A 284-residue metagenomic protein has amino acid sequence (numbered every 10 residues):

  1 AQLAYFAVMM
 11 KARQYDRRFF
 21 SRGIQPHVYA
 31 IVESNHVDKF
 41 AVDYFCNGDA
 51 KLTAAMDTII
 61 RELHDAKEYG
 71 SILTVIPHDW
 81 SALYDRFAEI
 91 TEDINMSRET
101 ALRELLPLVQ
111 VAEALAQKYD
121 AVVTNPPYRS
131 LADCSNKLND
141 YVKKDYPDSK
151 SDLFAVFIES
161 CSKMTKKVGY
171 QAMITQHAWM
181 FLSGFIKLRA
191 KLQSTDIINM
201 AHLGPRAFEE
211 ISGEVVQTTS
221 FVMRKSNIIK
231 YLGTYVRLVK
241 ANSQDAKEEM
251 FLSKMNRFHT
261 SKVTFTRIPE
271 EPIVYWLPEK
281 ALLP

Functional and structural regions predicted by a protein language model:
A1-Q117, A121: Class I S-adenosyl-L-methionine-dependent methyltransferase module
Q2-P26, A30, N35-D38, E113-P284: Signature of N6-adenine DNA methyltransferases within the class I
